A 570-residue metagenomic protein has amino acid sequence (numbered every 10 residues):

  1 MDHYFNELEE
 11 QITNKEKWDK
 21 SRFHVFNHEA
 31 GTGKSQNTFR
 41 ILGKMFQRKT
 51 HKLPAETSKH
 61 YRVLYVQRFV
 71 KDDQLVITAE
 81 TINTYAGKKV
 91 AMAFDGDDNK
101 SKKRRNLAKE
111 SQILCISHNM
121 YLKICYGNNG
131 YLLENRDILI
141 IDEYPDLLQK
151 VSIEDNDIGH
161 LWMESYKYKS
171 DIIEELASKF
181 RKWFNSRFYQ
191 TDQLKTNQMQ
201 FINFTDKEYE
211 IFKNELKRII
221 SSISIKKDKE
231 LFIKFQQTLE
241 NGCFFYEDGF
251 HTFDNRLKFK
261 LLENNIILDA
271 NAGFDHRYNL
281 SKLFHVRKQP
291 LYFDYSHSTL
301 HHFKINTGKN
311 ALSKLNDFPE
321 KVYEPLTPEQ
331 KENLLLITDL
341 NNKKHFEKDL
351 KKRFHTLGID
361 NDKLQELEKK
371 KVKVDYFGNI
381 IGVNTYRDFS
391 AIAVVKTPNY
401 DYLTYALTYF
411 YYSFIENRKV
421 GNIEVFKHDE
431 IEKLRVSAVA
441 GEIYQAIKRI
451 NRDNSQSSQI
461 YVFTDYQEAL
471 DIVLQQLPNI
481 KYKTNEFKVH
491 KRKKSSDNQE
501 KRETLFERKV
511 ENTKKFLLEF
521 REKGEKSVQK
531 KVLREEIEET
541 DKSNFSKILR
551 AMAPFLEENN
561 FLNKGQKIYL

Functional and structural regions predicted by a protein language model:
M1-L570: ASCE RecA-like P-loop NTPase motor cores that couple ATP hydrolysis to mechanical translocation on nucleic acids
